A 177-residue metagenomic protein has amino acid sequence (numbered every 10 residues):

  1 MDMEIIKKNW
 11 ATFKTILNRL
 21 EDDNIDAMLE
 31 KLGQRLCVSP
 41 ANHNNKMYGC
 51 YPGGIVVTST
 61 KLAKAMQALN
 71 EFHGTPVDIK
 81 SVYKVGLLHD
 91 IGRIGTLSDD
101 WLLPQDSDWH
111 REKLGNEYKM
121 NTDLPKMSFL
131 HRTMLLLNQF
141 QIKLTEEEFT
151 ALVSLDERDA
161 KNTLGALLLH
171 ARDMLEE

Functional and structural regions predicted by a protein language model:
M1-A41: Non-catalytic interface/linker regions that flank or bridge core catalytic/transmembrane domains
N9-F13, A65, R132-L136: A general alpha-helix detector
A27-R35, Y48-T60: All-alpha helical catalytic cores of prenyl diphosphate-utilizing isoprenoid enzymes
N44-N45: Flexible, solvent-exposed loop/hinge segments and secondary-structure transition points
Y48-P52, V57, L69-E177: Divalent metal-dependent catalytic cores for phosphoryl transfer on phosphate-bearing substrates
L62-A63, L69: Signature of the catalytic double-stranded beta-helix
